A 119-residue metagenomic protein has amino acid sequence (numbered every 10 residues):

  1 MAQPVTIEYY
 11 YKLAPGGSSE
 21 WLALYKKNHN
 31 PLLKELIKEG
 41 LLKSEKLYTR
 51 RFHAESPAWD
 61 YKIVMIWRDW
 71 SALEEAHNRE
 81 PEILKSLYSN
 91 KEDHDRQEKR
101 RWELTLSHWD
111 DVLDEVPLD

Functional and structural regions predicted by a protein language model:
M1, L118-D119: Short, solvent-exposed mixed-charge patches
M1-V5, A54-P57: Short, flexible turn/loop "capping" segments at secondary-structure junctions
A2-G16: Acidic/histidine-rich, surface-exposed loop or edge segments in extracytoplasmic proteins
Y9, W21, I63, L73: Hydrophobic pocket/interface hotspot
P15-G17, D69-S71, V116: Residues that cap or initiate secondary-structure elements
N28-K43, S56-A58, V64-L113: An amphipathic, aromatic/His-enriched active-site/gating alpha helix that lines ligand/cofactor pockets
Y48-H53: Short, solvent-exposed loop/turn elements at beta->coil junctions and helix N-caps that rim active or binding pockets
